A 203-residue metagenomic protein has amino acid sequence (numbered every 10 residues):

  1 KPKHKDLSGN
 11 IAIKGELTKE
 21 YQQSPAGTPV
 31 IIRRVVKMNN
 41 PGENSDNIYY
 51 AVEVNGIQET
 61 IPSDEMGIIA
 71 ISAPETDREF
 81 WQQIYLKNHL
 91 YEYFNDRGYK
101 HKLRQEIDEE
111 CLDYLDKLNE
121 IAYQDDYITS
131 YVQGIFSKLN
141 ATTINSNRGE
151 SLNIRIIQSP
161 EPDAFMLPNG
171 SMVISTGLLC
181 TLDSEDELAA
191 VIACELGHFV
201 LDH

Functional and structural regions predicted by a protein language model:
K3-H4, I11, K19-E20, P29-P41 (+2 more regions): Peri-catalytic and regulatory segments of divalent metal-dependent proteins
